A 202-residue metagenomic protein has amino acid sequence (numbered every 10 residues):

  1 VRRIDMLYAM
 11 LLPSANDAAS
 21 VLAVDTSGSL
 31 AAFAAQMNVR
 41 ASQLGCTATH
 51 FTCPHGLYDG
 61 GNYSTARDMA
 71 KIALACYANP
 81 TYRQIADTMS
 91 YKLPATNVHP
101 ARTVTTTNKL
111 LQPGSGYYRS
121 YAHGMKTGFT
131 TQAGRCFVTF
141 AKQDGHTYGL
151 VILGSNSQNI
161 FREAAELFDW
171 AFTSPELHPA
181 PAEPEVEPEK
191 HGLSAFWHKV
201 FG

Functional and structural regions predicted by a protein language model:
V1-R67, C76, Q143: Active-site-adjacent loops and short helices of periplasmic peptidoglycan-processing enzymes
C46-H50, Y58-G202: Domain-terminus/edge residues, biased toward the C-terminal soluble/receptor-binding domains of extracytoplasmic
